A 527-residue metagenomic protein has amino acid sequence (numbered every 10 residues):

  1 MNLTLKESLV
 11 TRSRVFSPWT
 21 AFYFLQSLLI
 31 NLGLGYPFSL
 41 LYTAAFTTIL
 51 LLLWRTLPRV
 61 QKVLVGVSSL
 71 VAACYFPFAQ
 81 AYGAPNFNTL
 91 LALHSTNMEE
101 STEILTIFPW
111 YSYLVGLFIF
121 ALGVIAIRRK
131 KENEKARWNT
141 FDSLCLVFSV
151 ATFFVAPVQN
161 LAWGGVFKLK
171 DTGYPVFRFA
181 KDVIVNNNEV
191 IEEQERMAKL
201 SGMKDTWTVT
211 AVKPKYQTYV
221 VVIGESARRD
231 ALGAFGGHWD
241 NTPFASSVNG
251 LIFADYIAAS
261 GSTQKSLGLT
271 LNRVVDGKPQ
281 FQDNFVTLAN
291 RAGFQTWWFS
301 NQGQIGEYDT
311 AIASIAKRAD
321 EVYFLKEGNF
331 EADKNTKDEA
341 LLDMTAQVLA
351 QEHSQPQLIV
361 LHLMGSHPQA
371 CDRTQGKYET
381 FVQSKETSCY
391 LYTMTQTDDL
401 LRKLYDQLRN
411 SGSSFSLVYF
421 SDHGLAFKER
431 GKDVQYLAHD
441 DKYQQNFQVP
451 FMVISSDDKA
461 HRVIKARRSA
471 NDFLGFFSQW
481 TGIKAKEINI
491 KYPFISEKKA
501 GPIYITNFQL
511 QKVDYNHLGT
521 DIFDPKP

Functional and structural regions predicted by a protein language model:
M1-G173: Transmembrane and membrane-interface helices of multi-pass, inner-membrane envelope-modifying transferases
N2-T20, R55-R59, R129, N139 (+7 more regions): Membrane-interface soluble catalytic domains
T47, F177, K204-T208, D343-A350 (+2 more regions): A long, amphipathic alpha-helix that forms part of the scaffold/cap immediately adjacent to metal-dependent active
P157-V222, S226-Y378, N446-Q448, A470 (+1 more regions): Active-site-proximal alpha/beta segments of enzymes that process anionic O-linked groups
I223-A227, Y419-G424: DG-centered beta-turn motif at the end of beta-strands
L232, Y405, E429: Active-site-flanking alpha-helical
W239-D240, S413-S414, F420-S456: Histidine-centered active-site microenvironments of extracellular/periplasmic hydrolases and transferases
D276, F330-A332, S384-M394, D440-K442: A short acidic, glycine-rich active-site loop that binds or catalyzes chemistry on phosphate/adenosine moieties
